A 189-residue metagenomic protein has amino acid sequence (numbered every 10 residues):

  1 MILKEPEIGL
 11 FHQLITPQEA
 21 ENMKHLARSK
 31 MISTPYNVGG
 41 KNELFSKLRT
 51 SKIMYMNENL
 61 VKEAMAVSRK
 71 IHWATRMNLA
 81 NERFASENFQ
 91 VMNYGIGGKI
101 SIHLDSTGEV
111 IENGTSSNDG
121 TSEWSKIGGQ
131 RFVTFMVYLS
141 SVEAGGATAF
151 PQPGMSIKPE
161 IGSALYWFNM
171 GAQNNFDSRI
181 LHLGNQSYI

Functional and structural regions predicted by a protein language model:
M1-I189: Fe(II)/2-oxoglutarate oxygenase catalytic core
